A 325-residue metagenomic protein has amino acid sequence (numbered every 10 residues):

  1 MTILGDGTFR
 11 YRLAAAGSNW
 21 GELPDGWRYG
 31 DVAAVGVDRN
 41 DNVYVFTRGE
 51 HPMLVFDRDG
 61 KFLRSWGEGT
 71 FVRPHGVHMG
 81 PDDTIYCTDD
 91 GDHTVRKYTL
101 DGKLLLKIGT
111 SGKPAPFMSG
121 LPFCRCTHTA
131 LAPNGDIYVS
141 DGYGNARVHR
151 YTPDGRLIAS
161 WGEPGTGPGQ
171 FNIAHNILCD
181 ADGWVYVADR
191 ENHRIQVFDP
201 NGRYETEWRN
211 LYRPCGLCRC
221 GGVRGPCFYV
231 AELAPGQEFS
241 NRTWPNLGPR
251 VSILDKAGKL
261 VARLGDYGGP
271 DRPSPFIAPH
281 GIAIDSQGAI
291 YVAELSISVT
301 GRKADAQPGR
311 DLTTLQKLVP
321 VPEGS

Functional and structural regions predicted by a protein language model:
M1-S325: Eukaryotic scaffold repeat domains enriched in small/polar residues
